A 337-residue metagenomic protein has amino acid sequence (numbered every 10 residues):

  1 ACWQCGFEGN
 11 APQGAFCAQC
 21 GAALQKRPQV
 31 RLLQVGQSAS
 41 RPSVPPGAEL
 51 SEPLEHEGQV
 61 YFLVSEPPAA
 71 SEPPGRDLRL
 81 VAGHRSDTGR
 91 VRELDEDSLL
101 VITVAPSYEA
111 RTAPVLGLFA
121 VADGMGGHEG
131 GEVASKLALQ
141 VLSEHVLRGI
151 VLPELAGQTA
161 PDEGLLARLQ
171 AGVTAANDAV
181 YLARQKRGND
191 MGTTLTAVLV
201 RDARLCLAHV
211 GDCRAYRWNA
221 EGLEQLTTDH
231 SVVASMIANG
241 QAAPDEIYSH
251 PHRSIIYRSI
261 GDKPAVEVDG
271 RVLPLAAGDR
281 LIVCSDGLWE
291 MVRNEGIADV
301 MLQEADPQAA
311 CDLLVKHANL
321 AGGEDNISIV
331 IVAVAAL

Functional and structural regions predicted by a protein language model:
A1-L337: PP2C/PPM-type serine/threonine phosphatase catalytic domain
